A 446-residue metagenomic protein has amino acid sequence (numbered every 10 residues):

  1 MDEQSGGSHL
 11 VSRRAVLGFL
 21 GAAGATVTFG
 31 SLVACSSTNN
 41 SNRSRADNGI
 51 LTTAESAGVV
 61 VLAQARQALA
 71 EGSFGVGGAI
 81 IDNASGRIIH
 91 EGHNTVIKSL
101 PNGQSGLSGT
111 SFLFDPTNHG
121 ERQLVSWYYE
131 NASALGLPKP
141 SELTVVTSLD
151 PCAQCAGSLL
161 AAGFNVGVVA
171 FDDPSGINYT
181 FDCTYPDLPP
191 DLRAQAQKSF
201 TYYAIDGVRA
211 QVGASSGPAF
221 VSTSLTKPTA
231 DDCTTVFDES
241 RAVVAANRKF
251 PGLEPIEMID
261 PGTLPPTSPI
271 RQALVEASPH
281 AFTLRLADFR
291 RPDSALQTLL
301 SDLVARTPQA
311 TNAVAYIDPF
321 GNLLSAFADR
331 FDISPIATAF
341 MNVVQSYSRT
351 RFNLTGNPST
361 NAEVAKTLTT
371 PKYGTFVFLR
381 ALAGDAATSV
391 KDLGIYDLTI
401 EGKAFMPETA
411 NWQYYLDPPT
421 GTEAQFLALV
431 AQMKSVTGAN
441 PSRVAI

Functional and structural regions predicted by a protein language model:
M1, T38-S41: Intrinsic-disorder/low-complexity regions
M1-S12, A22-F29: N-terminal secretory signal peptides
L10-V11, N40-N42: Intrinsically disordered, low-complexity regions enriched in serine, threonine, proline and polar/charged residues
L17-G24, T28, N42-I446: Zinc-dependent deaminase catalytic domain
